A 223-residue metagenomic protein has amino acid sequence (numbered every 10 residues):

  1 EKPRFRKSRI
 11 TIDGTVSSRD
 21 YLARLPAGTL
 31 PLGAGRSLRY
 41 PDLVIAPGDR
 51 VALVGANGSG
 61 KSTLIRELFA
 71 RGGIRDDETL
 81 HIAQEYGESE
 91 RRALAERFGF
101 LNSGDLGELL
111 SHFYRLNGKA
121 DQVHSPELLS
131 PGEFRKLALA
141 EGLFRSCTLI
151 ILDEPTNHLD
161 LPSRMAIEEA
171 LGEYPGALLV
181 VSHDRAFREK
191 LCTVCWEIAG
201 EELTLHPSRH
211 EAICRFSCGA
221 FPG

Functional and structural regions predicted by a protein language model:
E1-L22: ABC-family P-loop ATPase nucleotide-binding domain
T15-G223: ABC ATP-binding cassette signature C-motif
